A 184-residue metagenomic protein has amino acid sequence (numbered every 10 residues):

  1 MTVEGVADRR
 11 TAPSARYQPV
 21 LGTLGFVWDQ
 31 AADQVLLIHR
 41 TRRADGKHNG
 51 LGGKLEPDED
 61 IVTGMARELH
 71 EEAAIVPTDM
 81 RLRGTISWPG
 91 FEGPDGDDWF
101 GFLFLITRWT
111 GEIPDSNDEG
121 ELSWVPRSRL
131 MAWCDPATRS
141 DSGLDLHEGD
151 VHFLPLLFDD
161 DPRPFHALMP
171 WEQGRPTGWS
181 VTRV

Functional and structural regions predicted by a protein language model:
T2-G50, P77, R81: N-terminal strand-loop-strand
A32, R43-A44, W88, T107-E112 (+1 more regions): Short, charged/polar surface micro-motifs in flexible loops or helix N-caps
I38, P114-N117, F165-L168: Short, hydrophobic secondary-structure boundary micro-motifs
H48-G50, L55, I113, M169: Short clusters of hydrophobic/aromatic residues that line enzyme substrate/ligand-binding pockets
L55-T78, P89-G149, L156-L157, W179-V184: Unchanged
P155-V184: Charged phosphate-binding loop/patch that engages nucleotide di/tri-phosphates or the phosphate backbone of nucleic
